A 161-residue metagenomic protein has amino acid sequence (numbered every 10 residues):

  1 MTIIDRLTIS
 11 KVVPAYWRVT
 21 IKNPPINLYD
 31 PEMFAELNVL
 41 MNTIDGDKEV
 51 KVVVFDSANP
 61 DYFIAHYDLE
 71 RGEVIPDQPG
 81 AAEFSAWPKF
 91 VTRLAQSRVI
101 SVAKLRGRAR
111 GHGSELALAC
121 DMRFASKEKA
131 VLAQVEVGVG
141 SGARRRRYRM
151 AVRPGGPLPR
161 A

Functional and structural regions predicted by a protein language model:
M1-D56, P60: Conserved CoA-thioester-binding segment of acyl-CoA-metabolizing enzymes
V19, F55, D68, L116-A117: Hydrophobic/aromatic residues within transmembrane alpha-helices of multi-pass small-molecule transporters
L28, I64, H112: Residues that form or flank phosphate/diphosphate-binding pockets in enzymes that use nucleotide phosphates
D30, Y67, P76, E136 (+1 more regions): Short, flexible helix/strand-to-coil boundary loops that buttress conserved ligand/catalytic motifs in alpha/beta
E36, L40-T43, A86-R98: Catalytic-core regions built around general acid/base machinery
E49, S57-F90, A109, G140: Glycine- (often His-adjacent) and acidic-residue-rich active-site loop that binds/positions the CoA thioester
T92-A161: Crotonase-fold acyl-CoA enzyme core
